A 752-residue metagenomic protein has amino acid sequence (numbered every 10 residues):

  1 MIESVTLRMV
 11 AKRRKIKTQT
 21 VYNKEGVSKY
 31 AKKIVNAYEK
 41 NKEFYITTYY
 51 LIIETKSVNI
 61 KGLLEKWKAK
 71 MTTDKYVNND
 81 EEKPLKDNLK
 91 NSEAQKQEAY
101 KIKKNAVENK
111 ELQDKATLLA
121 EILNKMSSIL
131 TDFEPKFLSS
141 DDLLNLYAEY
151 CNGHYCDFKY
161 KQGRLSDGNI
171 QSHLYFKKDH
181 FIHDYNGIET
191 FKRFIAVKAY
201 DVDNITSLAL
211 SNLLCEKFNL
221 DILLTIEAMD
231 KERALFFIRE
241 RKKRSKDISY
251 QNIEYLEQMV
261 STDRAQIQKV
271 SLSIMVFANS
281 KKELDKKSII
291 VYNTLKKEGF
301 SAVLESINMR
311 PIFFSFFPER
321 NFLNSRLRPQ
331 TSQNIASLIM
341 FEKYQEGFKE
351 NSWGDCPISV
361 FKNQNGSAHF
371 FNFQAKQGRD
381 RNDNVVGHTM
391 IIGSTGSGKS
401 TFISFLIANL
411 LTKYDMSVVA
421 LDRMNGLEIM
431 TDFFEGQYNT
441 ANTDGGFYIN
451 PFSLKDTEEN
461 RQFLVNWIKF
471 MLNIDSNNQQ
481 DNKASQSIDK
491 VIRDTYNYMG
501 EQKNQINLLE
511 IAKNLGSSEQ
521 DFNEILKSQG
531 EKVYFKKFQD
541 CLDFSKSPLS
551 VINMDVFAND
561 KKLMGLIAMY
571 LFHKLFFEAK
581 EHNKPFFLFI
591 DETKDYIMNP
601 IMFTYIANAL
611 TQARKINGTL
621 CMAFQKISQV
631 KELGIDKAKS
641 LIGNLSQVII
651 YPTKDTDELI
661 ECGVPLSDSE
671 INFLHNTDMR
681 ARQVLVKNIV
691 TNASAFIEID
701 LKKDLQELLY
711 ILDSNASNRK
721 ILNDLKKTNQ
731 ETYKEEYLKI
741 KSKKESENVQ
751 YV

Functional and structural regions predicted by a protein language model:
M1, N212-L214, P311-H369, A375 (+5 more regions): P-loop NTPase motor domains
M1-Y344: Extended, folded cores of ATP/NTP-driven motor/assembly subunits in large transport and secretion machines
Q364, K376-V386: Phosphate-binding P-loop
I391: Hydrophobic anchor at the beta1->P-loop junction of P-loop NTPases
T395: The conserved Walker
K399: Conserved lysine of the Walker
F402: Hydrophobic positions on the alpha1 helix immediately C-terminal to the Walker A/P-loop
K637-I650: A short helix-turn-beta junction within AAA+ P-loop NTPase domains corresponding to the substrate/partner-engaging
